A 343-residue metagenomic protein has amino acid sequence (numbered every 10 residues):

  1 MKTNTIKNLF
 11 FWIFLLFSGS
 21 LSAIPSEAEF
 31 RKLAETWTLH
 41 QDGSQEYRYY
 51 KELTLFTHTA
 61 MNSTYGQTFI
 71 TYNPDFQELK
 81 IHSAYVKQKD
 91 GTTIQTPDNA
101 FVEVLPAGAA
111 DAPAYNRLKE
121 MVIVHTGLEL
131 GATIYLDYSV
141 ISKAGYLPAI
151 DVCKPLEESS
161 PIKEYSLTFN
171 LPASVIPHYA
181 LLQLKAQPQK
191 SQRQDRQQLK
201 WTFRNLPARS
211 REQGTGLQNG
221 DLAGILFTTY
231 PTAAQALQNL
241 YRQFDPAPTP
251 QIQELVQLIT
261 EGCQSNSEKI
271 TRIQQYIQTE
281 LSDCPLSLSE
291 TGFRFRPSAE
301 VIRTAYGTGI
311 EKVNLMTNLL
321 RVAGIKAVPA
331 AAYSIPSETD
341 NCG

Functional and structural regions predicted by a protein language model:
M1-F10: Bacterial N-terminal signal peptides that target proteins for export
S18-S20: N-terminal signal peptide c-region/cleavage motif recognized by signal peptidases
A23-I162, S166: Lumenal/extracellular ectodomains and adaptor appendage modules of the eukaryotic vesicle/secretory system
K89, N99, L128, S139-K143 (+4 more regions): An acidic- and aromatic-residue-enriched active-site/binding cleft used to recognize and process polar
K119-V124, V256-C263, S298-Y306: Second-shell loop/turn segments in exported
I141-T291: Secretory-pathway-linked proteins and extracytosolic
E254, S289-P297, Y333-E338: Short, conserved phosphate-binding/catalytic loop or strand-edge motifs used in phosphoryl-/nucleotidyl-transfer
I310-G343: Hydrophobic/aromatic-rich core segments of domains that either
